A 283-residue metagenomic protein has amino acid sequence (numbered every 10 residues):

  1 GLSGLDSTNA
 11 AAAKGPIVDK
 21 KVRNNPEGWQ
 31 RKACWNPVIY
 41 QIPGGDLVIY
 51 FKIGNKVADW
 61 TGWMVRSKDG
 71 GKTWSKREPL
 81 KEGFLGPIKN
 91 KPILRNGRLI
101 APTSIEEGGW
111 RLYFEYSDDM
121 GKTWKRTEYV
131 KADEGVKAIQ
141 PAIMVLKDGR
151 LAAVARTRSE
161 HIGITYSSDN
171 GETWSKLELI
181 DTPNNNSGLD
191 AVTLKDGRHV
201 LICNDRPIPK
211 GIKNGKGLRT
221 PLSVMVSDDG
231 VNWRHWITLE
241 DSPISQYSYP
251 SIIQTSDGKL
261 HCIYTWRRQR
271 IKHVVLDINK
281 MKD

Functional and structural regions predicted by a protein language model:
G1-D283: Asp-box/BNR beta-propeller blade signature and adjacent active/binding-site loops in extracellular glycan-interacting
